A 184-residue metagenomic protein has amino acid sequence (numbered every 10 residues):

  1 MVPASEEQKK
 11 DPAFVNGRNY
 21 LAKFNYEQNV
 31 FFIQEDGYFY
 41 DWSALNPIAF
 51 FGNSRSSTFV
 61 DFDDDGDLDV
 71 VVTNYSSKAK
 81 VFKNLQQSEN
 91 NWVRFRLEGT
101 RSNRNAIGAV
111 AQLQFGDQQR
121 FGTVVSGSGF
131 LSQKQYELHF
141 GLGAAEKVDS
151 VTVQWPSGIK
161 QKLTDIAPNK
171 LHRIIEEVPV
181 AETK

Functional and structural regions predicted by a protein language model:
M1-F24: Short, conserved, GDST-rich strand-edge loop motifs in beta-rich repeat architectures
F24-E27, E35-S54, D64-K184: Gly/Ser/Thr/Pro-enriched helix-cap/hinge segments flanking short amphipathic alpha-helices
F31: Carboxylate-rich, polar loop motifs that coordinate divalent cations or form catalytic acidic clusters
